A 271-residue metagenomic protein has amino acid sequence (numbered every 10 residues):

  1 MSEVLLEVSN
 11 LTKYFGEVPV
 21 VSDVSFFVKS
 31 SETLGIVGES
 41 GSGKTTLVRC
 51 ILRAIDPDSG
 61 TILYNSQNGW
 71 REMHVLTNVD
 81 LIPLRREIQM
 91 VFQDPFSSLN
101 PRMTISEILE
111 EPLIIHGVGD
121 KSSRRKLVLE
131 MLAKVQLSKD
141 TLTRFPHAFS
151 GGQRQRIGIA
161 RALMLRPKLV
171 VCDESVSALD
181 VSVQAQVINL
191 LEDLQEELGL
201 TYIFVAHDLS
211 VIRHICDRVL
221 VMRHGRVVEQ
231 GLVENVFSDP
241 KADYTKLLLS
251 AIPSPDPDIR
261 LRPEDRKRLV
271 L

Functional and structural regions predicted by a protein language model:
S2-V4, W70, L232-L271: Short catalytic/signature loops enriched in Gly
L52: Helix-to-loop junction immediately C-terminal to a conserved catalytic motif
T61-P83: ABC ATPase NBD Q-loop/coupling interface
S123-D140: Conserved ABC ATPase "signature" region
M164-K168: A short, proline-enriched helix->beta-strand linker immediately N-terminal to the Walker B motif in ABC-type P-loop
V227-G231: ABC ATPase "signature
